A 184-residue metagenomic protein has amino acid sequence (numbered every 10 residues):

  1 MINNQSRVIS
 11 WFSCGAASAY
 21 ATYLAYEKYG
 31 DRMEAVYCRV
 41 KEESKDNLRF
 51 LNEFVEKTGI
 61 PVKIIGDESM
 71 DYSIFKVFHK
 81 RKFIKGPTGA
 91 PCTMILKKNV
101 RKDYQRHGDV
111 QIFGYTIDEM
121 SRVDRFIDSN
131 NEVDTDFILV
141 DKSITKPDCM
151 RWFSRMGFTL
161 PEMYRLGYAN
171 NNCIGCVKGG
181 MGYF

Functional and structural regions predicted by a protein language model:
M1-F184: Nucleotide-activated chemistry modules centered on ATP-dependent adenylation/adenylyltransferase
